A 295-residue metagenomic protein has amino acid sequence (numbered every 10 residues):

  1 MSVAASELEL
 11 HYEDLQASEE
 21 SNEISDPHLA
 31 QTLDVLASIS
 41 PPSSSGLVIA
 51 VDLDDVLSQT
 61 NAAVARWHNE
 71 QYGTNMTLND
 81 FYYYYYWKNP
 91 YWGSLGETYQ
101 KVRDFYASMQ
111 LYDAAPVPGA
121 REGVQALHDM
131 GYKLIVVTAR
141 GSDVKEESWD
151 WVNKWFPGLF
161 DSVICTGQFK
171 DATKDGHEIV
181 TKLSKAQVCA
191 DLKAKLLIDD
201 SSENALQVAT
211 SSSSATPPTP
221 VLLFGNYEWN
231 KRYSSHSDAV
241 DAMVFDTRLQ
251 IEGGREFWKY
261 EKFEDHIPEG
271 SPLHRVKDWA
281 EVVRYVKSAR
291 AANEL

Functional and structural regions predicted by a protein language model:
M1-L53, T60-A62, R66, E70-Q71 (+1 more regions): Non-catalytic pre-domain segments flanking phosphatase-related domains
A30, P118, E122, L183 (+1 more regions): Short, contiguous clusters of charged residues that form electrostatic/catalytic patches at enzyme active sites, used
Q31, A63, E97-K101, V188 (+1 more regions): Exposed alpha-helical structural elements
S44-G46, G131, A194, P218: A general structural motif
D52-D54, D199-D200: Acidic active-site catalytic centers that drive phospho-/nucleotidyl reactions and related ester hydrolyses
V56-W151, S162: Alpha-helical substrate-recognition element adjacent to the catalytic core
K145-L295: C-terminal cap/substrate-recognition subdomain and adjoining C-terminal extension of metal-dependent phosphatase-like
